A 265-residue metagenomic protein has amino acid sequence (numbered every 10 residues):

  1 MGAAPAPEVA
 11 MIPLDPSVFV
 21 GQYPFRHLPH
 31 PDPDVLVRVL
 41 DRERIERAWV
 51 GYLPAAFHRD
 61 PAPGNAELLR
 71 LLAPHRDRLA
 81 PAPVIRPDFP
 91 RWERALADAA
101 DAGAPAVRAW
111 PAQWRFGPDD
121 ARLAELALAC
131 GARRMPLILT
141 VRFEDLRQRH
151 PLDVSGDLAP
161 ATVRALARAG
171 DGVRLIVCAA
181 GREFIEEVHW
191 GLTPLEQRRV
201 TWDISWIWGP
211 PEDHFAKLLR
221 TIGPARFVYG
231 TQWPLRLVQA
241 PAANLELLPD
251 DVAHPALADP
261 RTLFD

Functional and structural regions predicted by a protein language model:
A4-F19, P29-R47, A97, T221-V228 (+1 more regions): Mid-to-C-terminal alpha-helical segments outside catalytic/metal-binding sites
E8, E46, R59-D145: Active-site gating/metal-coordination segments in enzymes
E8-P29, N65-V84, L195-T201: Mobile, glycine- and charge-enriched loop segments and immediately flanking short secondary-structure elements within
L14-V18, A48-V50, L79-P83, P105-A109 (+4 more regions): Hydrophobic faces of well-ordered beta-strands that scaffold small-molecule active sites in alpha/beta enzyme cores
S17, L40, L68, A99 (+3 more regions): Conserved, mostly hydrophobic/aromatic
G21-Y23, A55-H58, P87-R91, W114 (+4 more regions): Active-site environment of divalent metal-dependent phosphoester hydrolases
P61-A66, R91-A100, D119-D120, Q148-A169 (+2 more regions): Distinct, well-ordered alpha-helical segments
R174-D265: H/E-rich (His + Asp/Glu) clusters that bind or coordinate divalent metals
